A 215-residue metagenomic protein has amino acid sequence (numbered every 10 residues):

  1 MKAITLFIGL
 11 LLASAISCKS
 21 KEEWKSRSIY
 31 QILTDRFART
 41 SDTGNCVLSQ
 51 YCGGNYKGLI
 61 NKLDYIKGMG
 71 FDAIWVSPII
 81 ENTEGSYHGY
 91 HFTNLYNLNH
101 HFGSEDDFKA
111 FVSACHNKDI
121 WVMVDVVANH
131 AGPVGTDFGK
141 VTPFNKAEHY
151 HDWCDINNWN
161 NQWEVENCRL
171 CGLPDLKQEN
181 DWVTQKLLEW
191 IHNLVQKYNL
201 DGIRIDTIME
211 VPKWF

Functional and structural regions predicted by a protein language model:
M1-G9: Sec-dependent signal peptide recognition, specifically the positively charged N-region followed immediately by
G9-S17: Hydrophobic h-region of N-terminal signal peptides that target proteins for export in Gram-negative bacteria
C18, F215: A short acidic (Asp/Glu
S20-S28, L33-Y198: Substrate-binding/active-site clefts of carbohydrate-active enzymes
H101-S104, T207-W214: Acidic-and-aromatic substrate-binding clefts and catalytic sites of carbohydrate-active enzymes
M123, G202-I208: Short catalytic-loop micro-motif centered on adjacent basic/acidic residues
